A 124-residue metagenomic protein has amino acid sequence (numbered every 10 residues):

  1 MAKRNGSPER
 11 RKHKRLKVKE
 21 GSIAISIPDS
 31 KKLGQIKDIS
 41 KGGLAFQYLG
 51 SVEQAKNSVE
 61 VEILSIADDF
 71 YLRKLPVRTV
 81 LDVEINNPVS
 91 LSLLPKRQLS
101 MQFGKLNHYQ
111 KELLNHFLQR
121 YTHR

Functional and structural regions predicted by a protein language model:
M1-V52, N115-R124: N-terminal helix initiation/capping motif
A2, V89-R124: C-terminal output/interaction extensions
K14, E53-A55, D69-Y71, L91-K96: A generic structural micro-feature
G21-S26, A55-L72: Short conserved beta-strand and strand-loop elements enriched in small hydrophobics with frequent Asp/Gly
L33, N87-S90: Short beta-strand/turn micro-motifs at beta-sheet edges
L33-I36, R73-V83: Short beta-strand-centered aromatic/proline hotspots
K41-G42, L81-P88: Short, conserved beta-turn/loop elements at beta-strand boundaries and strand-helix junctions
V59-V61, L75-V77, L99: Hydrophobic residues positioned within well-ordered beta-strands of beta-sheet architectures
